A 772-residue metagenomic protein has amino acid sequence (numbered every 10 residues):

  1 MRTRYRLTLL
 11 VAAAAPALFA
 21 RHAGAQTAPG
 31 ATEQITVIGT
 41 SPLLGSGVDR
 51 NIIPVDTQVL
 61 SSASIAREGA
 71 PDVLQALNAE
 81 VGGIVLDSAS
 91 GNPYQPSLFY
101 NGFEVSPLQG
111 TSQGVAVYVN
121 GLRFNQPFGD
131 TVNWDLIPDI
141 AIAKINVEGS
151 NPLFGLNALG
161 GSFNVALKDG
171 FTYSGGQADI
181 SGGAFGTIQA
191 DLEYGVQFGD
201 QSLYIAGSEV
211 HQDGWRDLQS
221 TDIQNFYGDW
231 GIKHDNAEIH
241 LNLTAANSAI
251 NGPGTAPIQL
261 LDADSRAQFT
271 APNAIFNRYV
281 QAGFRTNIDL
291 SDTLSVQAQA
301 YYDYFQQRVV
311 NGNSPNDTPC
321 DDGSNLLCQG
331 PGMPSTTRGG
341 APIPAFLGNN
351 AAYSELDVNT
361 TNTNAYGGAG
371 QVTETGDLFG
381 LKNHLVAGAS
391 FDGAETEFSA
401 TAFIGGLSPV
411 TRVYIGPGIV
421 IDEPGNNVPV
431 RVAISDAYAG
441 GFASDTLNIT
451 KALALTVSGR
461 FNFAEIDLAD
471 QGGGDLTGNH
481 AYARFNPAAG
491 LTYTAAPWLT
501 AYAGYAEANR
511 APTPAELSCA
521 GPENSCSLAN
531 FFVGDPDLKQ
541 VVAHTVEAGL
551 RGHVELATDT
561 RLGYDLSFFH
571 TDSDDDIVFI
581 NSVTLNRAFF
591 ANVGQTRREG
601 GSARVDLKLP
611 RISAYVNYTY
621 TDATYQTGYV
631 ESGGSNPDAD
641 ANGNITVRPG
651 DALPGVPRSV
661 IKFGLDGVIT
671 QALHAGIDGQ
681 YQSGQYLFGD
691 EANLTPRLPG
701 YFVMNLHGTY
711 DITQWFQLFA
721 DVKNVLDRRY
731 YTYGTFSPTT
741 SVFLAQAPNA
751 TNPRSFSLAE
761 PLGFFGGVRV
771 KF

Functional and structural regions predicted by a protein language model:
I38, E80, F124-Q126, D135-D179 (+1 more regions): A beta-strand signature from Gram-negative outer-membrane beta-barrel systems, especially the internal plug domain
D49, L74-L122, Q126: Extracytoplasmic beta-strand/coil segments of soluble accessory domains associated with Gram-negative outer-membrane
Q113, G149-P152, G161-V196, G207 (+1 more regions): Short strand-turn segments of transmembrane beta-barrel domains in outer membranes, especially the first one or two
G182-H211, R216-P253, P272-S291, S295 (+3 more regions): Transmembrane beta-barrel wall of Gram-negative outer-membrane proteins
E238-H240, N277-V310, S314-N316, L327-D470 (+3 more regions): Face-selective signature of the C-terminal outer-membrane beta-barrel domain
D289, S295-N313, T494, Y502-G504 (+5 more regions): Membrane-embedded beta-barrel scaffold of Gram-negative outer-membrane proteins
A369-E374, F379, T450-L455, A464 (+3 more regions): Gram-negative outer-membrane beta-barrel transporters
N509, F579, Q680-F688, T709-F772: C-terminal beta-signal and adjacent terminal beta-strands/loops of Gram-negative outer-membrane beta-barrel proteins
